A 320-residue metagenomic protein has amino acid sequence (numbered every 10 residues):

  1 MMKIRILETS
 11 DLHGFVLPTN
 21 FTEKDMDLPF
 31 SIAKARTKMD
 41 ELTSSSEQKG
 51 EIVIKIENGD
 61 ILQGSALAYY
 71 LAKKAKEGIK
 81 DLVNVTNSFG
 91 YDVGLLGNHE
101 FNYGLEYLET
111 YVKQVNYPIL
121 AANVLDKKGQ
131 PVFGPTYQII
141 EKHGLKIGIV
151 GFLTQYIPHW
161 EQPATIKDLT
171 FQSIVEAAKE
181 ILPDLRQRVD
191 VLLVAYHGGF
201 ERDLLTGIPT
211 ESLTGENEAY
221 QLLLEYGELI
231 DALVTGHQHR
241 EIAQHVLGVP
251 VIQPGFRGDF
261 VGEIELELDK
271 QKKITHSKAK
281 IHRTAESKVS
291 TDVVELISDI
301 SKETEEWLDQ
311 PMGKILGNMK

Functional and structural regions predicted by a protein language model:
M1-E286: Acidic, metal/ion-coordinating pockets
H159, L268-K320: A short C-terminal boundary segment appended to hydrolase-like catalytic domains
